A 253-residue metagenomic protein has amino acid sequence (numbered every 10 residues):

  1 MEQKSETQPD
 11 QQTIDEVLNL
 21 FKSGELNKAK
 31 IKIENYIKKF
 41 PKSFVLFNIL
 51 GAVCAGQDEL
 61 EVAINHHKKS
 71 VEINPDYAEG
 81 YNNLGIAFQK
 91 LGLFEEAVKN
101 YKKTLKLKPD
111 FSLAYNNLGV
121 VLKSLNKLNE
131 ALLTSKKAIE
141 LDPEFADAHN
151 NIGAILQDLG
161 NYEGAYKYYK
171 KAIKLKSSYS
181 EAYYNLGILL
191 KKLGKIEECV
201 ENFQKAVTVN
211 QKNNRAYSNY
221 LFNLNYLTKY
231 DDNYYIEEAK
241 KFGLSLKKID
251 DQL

Functional and structural regions predicted by a protein language model:
M1-L253: Alpha-helical solenoid repeat scaffolds of the TPR/TPR-like class and their adjacent stem/linker regions that mediate
